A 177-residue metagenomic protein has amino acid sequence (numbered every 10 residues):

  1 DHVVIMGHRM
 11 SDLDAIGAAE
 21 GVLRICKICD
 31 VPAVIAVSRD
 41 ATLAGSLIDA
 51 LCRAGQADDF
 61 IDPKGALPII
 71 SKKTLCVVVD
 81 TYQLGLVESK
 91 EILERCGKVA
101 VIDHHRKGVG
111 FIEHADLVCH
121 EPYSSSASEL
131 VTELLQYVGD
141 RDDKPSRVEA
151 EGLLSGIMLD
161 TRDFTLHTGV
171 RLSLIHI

Functional and structural regions predicted by a protein language model:
D1-S11, A18-V31, V109-I175: A structured phosphate/pyrophosphate-recognition subdomain
H2, P32-V34, L75, G97-K98: Residues at the starts of beta-strands that form the adenosine-phosphate
V3-I70: Anionic-ligand anchoring segments at beta-strand to alpha-helix junctions in alpha/beta enzyme folds, i.e., glycine
D12-D14, D80, D103, D160: Acidic active-site catalytic centers that drive phospho-/nucleotidyl reactions and related ester hydrolyses
L23-I25, R53-Q56, E94-V99, R171-L172: A glycine- and small-aliphatic-rich helix-loop capping segment at beta-alpha/alpha-beta transitions that lines
R39, D80, D103, P122-Y123: Residues at the C-termini of beta-strands that transition into short coil/loop
S46-L47, S89, I112, T165: Short, well-ordered secondary-structure micro-motifs
Q56-L117: Active-site cofactor/cluster-binding pocket
